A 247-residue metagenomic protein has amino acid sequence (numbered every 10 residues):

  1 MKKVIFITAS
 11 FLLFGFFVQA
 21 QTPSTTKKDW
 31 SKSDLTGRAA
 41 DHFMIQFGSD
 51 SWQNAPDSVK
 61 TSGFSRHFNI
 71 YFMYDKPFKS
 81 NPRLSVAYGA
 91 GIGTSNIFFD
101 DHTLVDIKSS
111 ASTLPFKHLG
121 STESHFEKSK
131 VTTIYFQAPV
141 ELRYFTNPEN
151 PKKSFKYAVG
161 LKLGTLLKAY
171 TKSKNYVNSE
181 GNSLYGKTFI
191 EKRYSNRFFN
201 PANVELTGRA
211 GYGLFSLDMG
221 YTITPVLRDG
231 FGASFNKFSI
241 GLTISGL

Functional and structural regions predicted by a protein language model:
M1-T26, I244-L247: Bacterial Sec-dependent N-terminal signal peptides
F17-F43: Sec-dependent signal peptide cleavage junction
D29-A39, P77-L84, N147-S154, Y170: Short loop/turn motifs that connect adjacent beta-strands in outer-membrane beta-barrel proteins
A39-D41, S62-F68, T132-A138, N200-L206 (+2 more regions): Residues that define the transmembrane beta-barrel architecture of outer-membrane proteins
I45, I190-L247: Predominantly the C-terminal beta-signal and adjacent terminal strand-loop region of outer-membrane beta-barrel
D50-F68, L227-D229: Surface-exposed strand-loop-strand hairpins of Gram-negative outer-membrane beta-barrel proteins
P56-G63, F98-K108, L114-T133, L166-N178 (+1 more regions): Extracellular/periplasm-exposed beta-strand and loop segments of Gram-negative cell-envelope proteins, dominated by
I70-K76, A90-I92, A138-Y144, V159-T165 (+3 more regions): Residues on the lipid-exposed face of transmembrane beta-strands in outer-membrane beta-barrel proteins
